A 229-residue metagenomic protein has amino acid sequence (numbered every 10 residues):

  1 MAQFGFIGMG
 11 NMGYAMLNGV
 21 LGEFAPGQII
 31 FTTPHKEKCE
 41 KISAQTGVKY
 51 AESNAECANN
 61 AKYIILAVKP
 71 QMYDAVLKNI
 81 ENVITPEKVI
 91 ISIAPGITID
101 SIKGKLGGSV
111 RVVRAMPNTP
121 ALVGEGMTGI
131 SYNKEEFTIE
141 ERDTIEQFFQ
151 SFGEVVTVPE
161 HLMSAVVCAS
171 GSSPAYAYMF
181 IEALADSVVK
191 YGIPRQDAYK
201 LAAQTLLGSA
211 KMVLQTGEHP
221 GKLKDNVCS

Functional and structural regions predicted by a protein language model:
M1-E52, E56-N59, E125-G126, V189-Y191: NAD(P)+-binding Rossmann beta1-loop-alpha1 motif at the extreme N-terminus of oxidoreductases
Y14, N18-G22, A44, K78 (+3 more regions): Short, well-ordered alpha-helices that flank and scaffold nucleotide-derived cofactor binding pockets
K36-E37, T46, S53-N59, Y63-I130: Rossmann-like NAD(P)(H) cofactor-binding subdomain of soluble oxidoreductases
S101, K105-R111, M127-V166, Y178-Q215: Internal alpha-helical scaffold of NAD(P)-dependent oxidoreductase catalytic cores
V112-V113, M163-C168, P220-D225: Short pre-catalytic strand/loop immediately N-terminal to key active-site residues, enriched for Gly-Thr
K211-S229: C-terminal active-site/capping subdomain that shapes the small-molecule cofactor and substrate pocket of enzyme
